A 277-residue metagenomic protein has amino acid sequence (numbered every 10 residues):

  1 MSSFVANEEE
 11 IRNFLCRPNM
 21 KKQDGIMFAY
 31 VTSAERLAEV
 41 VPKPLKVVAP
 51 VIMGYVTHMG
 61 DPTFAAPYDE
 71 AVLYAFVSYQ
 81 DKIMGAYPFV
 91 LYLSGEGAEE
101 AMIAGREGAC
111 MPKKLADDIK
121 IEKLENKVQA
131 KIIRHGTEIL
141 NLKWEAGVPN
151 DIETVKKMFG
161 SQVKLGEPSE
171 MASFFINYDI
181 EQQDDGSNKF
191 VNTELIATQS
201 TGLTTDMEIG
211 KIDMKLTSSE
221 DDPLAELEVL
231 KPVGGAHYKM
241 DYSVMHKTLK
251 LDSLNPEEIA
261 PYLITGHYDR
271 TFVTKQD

Functional and structural regions predicted by a protein language model:
M1-L15, A101: N-terminal intrinsically disordered, low-complexity segments enriched in P/E/S/T
F4, E9, E107-D277: Interaction-surface and assembly-scaffold signal
E10-G60, Y68: N-terminal ordered "arm"
R12-R17, A38-P44, P62, F76-S78 (+2 more regions): Intrinsically disordered, low-complexity boundary segments flanking structured domains
V31-S33, T57, F76-S78, Y92 (+1 more regions): Structured loops at beta-to-helix junctions and adjacent beta-edge loops in soluble globular domains
I52-P62, K113-I121: Short amphipathic beta-strand and strand-loop transition segments with alternating hydrophobic
G60-C110: Hydrophobic/aromatic-rich structural module bridging two neighboring secondary-structure elements via a short loop
